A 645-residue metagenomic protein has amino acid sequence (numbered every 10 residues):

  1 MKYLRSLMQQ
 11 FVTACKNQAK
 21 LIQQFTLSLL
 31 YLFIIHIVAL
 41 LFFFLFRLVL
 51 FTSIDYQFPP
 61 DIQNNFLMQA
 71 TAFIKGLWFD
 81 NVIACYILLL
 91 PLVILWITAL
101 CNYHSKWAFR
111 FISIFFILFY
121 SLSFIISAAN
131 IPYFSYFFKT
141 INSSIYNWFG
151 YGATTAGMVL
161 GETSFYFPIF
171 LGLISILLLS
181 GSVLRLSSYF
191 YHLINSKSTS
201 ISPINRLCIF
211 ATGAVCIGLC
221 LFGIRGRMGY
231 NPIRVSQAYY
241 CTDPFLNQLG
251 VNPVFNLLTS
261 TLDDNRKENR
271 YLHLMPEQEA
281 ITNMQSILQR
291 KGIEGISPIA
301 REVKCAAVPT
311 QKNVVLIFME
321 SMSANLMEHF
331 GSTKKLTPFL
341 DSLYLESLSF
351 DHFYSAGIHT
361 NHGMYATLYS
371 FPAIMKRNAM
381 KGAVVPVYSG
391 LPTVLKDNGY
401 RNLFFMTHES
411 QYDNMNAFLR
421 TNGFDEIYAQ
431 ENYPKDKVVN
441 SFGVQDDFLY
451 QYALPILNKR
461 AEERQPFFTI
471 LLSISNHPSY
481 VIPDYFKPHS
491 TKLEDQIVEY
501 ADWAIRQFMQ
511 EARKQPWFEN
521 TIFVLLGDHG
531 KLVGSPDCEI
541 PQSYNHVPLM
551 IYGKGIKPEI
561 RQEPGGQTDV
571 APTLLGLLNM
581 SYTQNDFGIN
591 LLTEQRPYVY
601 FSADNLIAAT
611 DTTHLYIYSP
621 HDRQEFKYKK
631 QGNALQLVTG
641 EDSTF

Functional and structural regions predicted by a protein language model:
M1-L4, I22, H273, E277-I281 (+1 more regions): Intrinsic-disorder-associated interaction segments
Y3, L7, F11-K267: Transmembrane and membrane-interface helices of multi-pass, inner-membrane envelope-modifying transferases
Y103-K106, I174-I176, R185-L186, Y344 (+6 more regions): Short, charged/polar low-complexity linear motifs in solvent-exposed/disordered segments
L122, I131-F134, S188, S202-N205 (+2 more regions): Charged interaction patches that mediate protein-protein contacts
T163-I169, F486, G640-F645: Residue-level recognition of alpha-helix termini/interfacial anchor residues
G229-N585, E594-N605, H614: Soluble catalytic regions of membrane-associated enzymes that act on cell-envelope and secretory-pathway components
Y582-F645: Phosphate/adenylate-binding glycine loop and adjacent helical scaffold
